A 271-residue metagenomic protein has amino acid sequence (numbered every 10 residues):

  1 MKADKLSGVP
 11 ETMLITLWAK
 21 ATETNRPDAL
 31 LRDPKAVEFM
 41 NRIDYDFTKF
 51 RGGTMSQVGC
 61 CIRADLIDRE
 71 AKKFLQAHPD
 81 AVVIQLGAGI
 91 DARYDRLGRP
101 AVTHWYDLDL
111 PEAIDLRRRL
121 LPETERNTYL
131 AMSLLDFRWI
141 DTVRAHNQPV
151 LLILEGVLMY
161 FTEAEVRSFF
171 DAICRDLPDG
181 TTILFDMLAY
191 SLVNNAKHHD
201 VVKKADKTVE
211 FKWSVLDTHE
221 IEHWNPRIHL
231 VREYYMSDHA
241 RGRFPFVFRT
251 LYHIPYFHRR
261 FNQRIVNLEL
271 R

Functional and structural regions predicted by a protein language model:
M1-I84, A88-M132, H146: Rossmann-like AdoMet
F137-N147: Short amphipathic alpha-helix with an adjacent loop that forms part of the alpha/beta core around
L152-I153: A conserved beta-strand element that flanks and buttresses the S-adenosyl-L-methionine
Y160-A172: A short, conserved alpha-helix within the catalytic core of class I
D176-Y190: Conserved beta-strand signature within the Rossmann-like core of class I S-adenosyl-L-methionine
N194-V209: Short, glycine-/aromatic-enriched active-site segment of Class I SAM-dependent methyltransferases
T208-Y235: Short alpha-helix
R243-R271: Core SAM-dependent methyltransferase catalytic element
